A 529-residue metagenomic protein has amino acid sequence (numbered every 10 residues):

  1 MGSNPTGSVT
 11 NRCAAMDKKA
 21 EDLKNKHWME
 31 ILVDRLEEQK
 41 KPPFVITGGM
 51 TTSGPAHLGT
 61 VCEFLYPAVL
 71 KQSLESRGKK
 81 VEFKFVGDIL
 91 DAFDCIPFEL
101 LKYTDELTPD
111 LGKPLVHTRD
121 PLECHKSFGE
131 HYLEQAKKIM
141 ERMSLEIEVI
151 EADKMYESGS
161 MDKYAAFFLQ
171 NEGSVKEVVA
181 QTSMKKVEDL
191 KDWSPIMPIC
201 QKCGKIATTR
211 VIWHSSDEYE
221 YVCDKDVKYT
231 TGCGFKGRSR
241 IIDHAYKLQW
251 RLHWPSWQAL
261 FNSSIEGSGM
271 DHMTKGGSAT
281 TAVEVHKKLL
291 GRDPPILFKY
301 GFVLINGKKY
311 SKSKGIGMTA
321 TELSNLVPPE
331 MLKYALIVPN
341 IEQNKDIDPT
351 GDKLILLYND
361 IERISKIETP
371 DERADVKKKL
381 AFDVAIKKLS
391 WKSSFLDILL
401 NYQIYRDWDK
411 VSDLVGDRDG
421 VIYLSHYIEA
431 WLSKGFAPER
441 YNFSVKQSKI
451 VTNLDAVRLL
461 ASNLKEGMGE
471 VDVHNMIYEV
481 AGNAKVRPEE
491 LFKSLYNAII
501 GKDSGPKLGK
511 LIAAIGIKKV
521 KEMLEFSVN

Functional and structural regions predicted by a protein language model:
T6, N11-K41, A56, F83 (+4 more regions): Basic, alpha-helical terminal appendages of large translation-related enzymes
M16-E99, P255-T274: N-terminal catalytic cores of NTP/NDP-binding nucleotidyl/phosphoryl-transfer enzymes
T47-A56, L260-D271, I316-G317, L460-A461 (+2 more regions): Glycine- and acidic
T52-G59, L115-F128, D153-E157, E266-T274: The substrate-binding groove and active-site-proximal loops of carbohydrate-active enzymes, especially glycoside
L90-T108, Y164-A165, K309-Y310, K314-G315: Charged, often glycine-rich, active-site loop that binds/positions anionic groups
T104-E130, I139, M143: A glycine-rich helix N-cap at a beta->alpha junction
L145-K299, L304-A320: Active-site cores that bind ATP or allylic diphosphates and position pyrophosphate for catalysis
T274-T280, H286-L290, Y300-S433, I500-N529: Catalytic adenosine-cofactor/nucleotide-binding cores of aminoacyl-tRNA synthetases and other
